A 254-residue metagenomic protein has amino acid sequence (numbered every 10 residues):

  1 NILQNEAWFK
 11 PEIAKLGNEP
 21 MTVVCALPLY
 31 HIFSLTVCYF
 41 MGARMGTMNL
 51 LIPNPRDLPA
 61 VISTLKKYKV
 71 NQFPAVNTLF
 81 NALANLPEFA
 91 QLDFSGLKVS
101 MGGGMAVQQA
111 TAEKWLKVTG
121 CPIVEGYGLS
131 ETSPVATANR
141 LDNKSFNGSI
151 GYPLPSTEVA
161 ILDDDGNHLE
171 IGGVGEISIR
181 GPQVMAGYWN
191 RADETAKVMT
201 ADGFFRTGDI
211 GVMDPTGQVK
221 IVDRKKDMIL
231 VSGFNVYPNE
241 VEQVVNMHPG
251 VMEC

Functional and structural regions predicted by a protein language model:
L3-T22, I32-Q72, L86: Conserved AMP-binding/adenylation subdomain of ANL enzymes
Q4-P11, V61-I62, F80-P87, Q108-K114 (+7 more regions): Adenylate-forming
T47, K67-A75, A84-S145, E158: Gly/Ser/Thr-rich phosphate-binding loop
L58-I62, F89, A196, E242-Q243: Short hydrophobic/charged patches on amphipathic alpha-helices used for structural packing and interfaces
K66, F73, G181, A186-G187 (+2 more regions): AMP-binding/adenylate-forming catalytic core of the ANL superfamily
G104, G128, G151, G166 (+2 more regions): Active-site glycine-centered loops adjacent to acidic/histidine catalytic or metal-binding residues that shape
G148-L154, H168, M199-D202: Short Gly/Pro-enriched turn/cap motifs at secondary-structure boundaries
A160-S178, K197, M213-T216: Conserved beta-loop-beta connector loops within the AMP-binding
